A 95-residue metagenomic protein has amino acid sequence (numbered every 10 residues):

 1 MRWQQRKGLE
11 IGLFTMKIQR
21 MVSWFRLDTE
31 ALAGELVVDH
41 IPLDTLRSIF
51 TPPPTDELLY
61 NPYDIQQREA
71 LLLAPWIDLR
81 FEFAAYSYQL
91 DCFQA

Functional and structural regions predicted by a protein language model:
M1-R2, L58: Short intrinsically disordered, low-complexity coil segments enriched in acidic
R2-T15: Short, Lys/Arg-enriched N-terminal segments with co-localized hydrophobic residues within the first ~10-30 amino acids
K7-L9, G34, V38, R68 (+1 more regions): Intrinsic disorder/low-complexity signal
M16-I18, Y86: Short, basic and Ser/Thr-rich N-terminal targeting/leader segments
R20-F25: A short beta-strand micro-motif
A31-D56: Short, flexible N-terminal segments of the mature chain
I49-A95: Acidic, low-complexity intrinsically disordered segments
